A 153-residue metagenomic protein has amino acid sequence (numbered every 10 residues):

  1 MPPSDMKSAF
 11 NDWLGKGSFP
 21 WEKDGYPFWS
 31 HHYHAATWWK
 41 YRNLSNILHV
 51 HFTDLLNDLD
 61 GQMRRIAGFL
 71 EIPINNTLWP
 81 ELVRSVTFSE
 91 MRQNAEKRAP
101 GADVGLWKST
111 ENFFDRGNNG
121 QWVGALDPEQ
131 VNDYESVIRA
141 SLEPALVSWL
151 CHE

Functional and structural regions predicted by a protein language model:
M1-F113, A125, N132, A140 (+1 more regions): PAPS-dependent sulfotransferase catalytic domain
N112-G120: Short, contiguous pre-domain boundary segments
G120-P128: Short, flexible active-site recognition loops that position polar ligands and cofactors
V137-E153: C-terminal helix/juxtamembrane-tail motif
